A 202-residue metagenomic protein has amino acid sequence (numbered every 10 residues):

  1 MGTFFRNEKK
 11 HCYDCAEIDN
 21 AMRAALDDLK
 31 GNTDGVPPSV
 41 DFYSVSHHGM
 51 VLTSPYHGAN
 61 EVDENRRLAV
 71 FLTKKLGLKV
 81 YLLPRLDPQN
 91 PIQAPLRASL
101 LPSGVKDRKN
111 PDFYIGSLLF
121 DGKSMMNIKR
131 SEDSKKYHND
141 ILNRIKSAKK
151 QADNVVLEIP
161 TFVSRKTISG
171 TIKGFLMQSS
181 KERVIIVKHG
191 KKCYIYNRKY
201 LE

Functional and structural regions predicted by a protein language model:
G2-A98, G104, M125-E202: Metal-dependent nuclease catalytic core centered on acidic motifs
Q93, S103, R108-I115: Extended, compositionally biased accessory segments flanking or bridging domains
F113-M126: Conserved catalytic cores of phosphodiester-cleaving nucleases, focusing on short active-site segments
